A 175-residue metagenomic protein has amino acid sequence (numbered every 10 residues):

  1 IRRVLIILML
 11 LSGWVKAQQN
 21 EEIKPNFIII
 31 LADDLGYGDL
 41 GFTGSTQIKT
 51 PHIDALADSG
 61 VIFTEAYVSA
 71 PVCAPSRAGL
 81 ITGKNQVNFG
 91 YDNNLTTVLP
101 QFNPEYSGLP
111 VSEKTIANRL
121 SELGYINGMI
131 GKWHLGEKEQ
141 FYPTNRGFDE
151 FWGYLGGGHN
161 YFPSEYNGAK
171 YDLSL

Functional and structural regions predicted by a protein language model:
I1-E22: Bacterial Sec-dependent N-terminal signal peptides
Q18-L175: Formylglycine-dependent sulfatase
